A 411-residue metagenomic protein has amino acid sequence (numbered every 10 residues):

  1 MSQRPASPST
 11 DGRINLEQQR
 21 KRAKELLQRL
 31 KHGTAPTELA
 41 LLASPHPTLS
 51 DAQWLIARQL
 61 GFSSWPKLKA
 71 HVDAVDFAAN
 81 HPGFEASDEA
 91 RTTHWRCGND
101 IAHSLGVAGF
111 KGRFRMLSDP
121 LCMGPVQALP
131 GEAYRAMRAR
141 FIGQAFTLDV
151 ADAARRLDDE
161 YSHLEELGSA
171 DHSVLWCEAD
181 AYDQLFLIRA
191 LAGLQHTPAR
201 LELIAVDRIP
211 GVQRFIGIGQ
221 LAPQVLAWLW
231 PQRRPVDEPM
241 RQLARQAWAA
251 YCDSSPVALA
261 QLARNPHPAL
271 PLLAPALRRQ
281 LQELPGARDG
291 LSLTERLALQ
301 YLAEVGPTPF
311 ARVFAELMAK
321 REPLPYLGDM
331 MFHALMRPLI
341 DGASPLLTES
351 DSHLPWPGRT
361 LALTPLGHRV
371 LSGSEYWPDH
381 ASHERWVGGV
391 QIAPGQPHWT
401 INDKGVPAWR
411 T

Functional and structural regions predicted by a protein language model:
S2-N80: Intrinsically disordered, low-complexity eukaryotic regions enriched in glycine, serine and charged residues
P82-D152: A structured, charge-rich N-terminal accessory region that forms the first stable segment of a protein and links
F146-H196: Long, hydrophobic/aromatic-enriched structural stretches that serve as scaffold segments
I204-W228: Short, conserved secondary-structure transition motifs
P223-A303: A conserved mid-domain beta-alpha-beta active-site/ligand-binding segment of alpha/beta enzyme cores
R296, M318-S352: Charge-enriched amphipathic alpha-helical scaffolds
P307-M318: Short acidic, hydrophobic short linear motifs in intrinsically disordered regions
M330-H333, L346-R410: Accessory beta->alpha helical hairpin/"wing" motif in late/C-terminal subdomains of nucleic-acid enzymes
